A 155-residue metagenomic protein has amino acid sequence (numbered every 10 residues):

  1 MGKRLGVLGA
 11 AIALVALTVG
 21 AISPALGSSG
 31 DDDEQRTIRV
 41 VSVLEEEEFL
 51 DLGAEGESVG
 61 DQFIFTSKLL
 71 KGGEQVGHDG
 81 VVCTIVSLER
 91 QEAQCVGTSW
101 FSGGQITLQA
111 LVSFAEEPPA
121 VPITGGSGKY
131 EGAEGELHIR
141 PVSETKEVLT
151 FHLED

Functional and structural regions predicted by a protein language model:
K3-V15: Sec-dependent N-terminal signal peptides
G6, L17-Q35: C-terminal region of N-terminal signal peptides and the immediate post-cleavage residues of exported proteins
V15-T18, P141: N-terminal low-complexity, intrinsically disordered patches enriched in charged
S28-D155: Beta-strand-enriched cores of mature, soluble protein domains
